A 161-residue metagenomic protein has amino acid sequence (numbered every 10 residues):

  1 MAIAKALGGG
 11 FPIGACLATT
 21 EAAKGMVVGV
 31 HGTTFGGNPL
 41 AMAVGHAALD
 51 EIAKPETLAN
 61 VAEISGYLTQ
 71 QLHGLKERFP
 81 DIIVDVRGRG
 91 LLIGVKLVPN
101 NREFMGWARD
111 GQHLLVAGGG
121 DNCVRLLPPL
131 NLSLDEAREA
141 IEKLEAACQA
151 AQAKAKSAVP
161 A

Functional and structural regions predicted by a protein language model:
M1-A161: Conserved N-terminal phosphate-binding loop of PLP-dependent enzymes in the Aspartate aminotransferase
